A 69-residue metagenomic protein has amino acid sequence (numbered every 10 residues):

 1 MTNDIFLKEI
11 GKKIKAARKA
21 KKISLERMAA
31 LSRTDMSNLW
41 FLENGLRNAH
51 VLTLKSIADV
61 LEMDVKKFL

Functional and structural regions predicted by a protein language model:
M1-A20: A short, Lys/Arg-rich alpha-helix, primarily the initiator
I14, L25, M36, V51-L54: Helix-turn-helix DNA-binding elements, focusing on the entry/boundary residues of the two helices that contact DNA
K19, A30, D59: Alpha-helical residues within the helix-turn-helix
K22-F41: Short alpha-helical DNA-recognition segment
L46-D59: Short, basic-rich loop-to-helix N-cap that marks the start of a DNA-contacting helix
V51, E62-L69: Short C-terminal boundary/hinge segments that cap the last helix of small helical domains
